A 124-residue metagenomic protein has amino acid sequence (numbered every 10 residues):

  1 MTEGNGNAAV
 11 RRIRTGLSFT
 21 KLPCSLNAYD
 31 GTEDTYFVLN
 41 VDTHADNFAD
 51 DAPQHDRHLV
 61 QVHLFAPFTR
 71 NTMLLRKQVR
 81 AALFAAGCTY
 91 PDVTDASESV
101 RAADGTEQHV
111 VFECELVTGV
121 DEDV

Functional and structural regions predicted by a protein language model:
M1-A52, R70, L75: Small/polar-rich, solvent-exposed N-terminal microdomains that initiate assembly or binding
E33, F37, L59, A82-A85 (+1 more regions): Solvent-exposed, non-transmembrane amphipathic alpha-helical segments
D46-F48, L59-H63, A82-C88: Short, surface-exposed linear patches
P53-R57, K77-R80: Short intrinsically disordered coil segments
Q54-R70, T106-T118: Oligomerization/assembly interface segments of phage tail-like spikes and tubes
K77-V124: Acidic-leaning, charged glycine-interspersed low-complexity segments
